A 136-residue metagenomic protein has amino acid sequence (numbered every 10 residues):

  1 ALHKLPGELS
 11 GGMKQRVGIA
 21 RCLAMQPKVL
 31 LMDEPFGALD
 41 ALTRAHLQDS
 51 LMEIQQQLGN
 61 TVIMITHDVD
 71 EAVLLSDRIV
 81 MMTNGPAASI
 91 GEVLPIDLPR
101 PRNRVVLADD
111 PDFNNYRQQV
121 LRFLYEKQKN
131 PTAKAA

Functional and structural regions predicted by a protein language model:
K4, M25: Conserved signature/switch motifs of ABC ATPase nucleotide-binding domains
L5-L9, M13: Conserved ABC ATPase signature
I19: Hydrophobic anchor residue at the start of the ABC signature
L30-D33: Catalytic Walker B motif of ABC-type/P-loop ATPase nucleotide-binding domains
R44-L58: Helical segment within the ABC ATPase nucleotide-binding domain
G59-I65: Conserved H-loop
G85-N115: Conserved beta-strand-loop-alpha-helix hinge in the C-terminal portion of ABC ATPase nucleotide-binding domains
